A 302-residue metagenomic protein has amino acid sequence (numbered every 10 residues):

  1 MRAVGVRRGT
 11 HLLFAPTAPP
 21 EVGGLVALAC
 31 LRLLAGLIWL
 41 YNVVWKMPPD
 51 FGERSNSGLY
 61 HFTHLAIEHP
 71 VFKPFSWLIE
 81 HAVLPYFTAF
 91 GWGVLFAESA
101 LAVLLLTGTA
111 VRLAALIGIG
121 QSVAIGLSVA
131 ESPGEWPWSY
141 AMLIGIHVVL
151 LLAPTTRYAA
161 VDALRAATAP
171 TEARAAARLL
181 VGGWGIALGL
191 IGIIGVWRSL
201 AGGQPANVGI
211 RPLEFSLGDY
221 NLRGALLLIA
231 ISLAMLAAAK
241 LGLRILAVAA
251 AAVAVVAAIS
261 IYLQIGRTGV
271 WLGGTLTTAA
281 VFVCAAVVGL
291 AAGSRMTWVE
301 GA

Functional and structural regions predicted by a protein language model:
M1-W77, L84-F96, T107-A302: Extended, low-polarity transmembrane helix blocks
S99: Active-site-proximal binding-pocket segments
